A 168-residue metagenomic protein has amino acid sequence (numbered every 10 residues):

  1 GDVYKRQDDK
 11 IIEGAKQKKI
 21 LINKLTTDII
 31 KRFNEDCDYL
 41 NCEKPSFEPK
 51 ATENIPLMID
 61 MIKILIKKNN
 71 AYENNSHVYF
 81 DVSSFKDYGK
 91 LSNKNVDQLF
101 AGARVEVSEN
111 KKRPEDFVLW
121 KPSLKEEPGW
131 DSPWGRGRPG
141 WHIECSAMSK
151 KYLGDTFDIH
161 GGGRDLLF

Functional and structural regions predicted by a protein language model:
G1-F168: NTP-dependent nucleotidyl-transfer catalytic core
